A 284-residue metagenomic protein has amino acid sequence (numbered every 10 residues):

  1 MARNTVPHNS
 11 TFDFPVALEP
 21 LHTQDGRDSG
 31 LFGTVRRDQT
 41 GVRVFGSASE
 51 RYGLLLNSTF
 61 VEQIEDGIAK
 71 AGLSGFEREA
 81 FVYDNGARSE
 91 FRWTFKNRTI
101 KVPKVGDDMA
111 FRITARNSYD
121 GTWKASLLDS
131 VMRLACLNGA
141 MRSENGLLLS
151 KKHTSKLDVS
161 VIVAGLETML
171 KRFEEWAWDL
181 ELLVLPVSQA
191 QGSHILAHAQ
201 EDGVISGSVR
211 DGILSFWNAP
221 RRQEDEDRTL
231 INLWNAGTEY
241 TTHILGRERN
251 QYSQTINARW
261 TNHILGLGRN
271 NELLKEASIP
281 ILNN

Functional and structural regions predicted by a protein language model:
M1-E65: Feature for intrinsically disordered/low-complexity regulatory segments and propeptides
M1-L21, G26, A80-F81, K96-N284: Intrinsically disordered, low-complexity regions enriched in serine/threonine
G30-L31, R43, S47, F76 (+2 more regions): A near-ubiquitous, low-amplitude feature marking generic local secondary-structure context
Q39, A69-A71, K101-D107: Intrinsically disordered, low-complexity coil segments
L55, F60, E65, A69-E77 (+2 more regions): Structured alpha/beta or helical-core interaction and ligand-binding surfaces enriched in interleaved
N57, V61, G86-R88, D108: A general secondary-structure signal for short beta-strands and their flanking turns/coil in non-transmembrane regions
A69-N97: A short acidic/basic microdomain associated with nuclease active sites
